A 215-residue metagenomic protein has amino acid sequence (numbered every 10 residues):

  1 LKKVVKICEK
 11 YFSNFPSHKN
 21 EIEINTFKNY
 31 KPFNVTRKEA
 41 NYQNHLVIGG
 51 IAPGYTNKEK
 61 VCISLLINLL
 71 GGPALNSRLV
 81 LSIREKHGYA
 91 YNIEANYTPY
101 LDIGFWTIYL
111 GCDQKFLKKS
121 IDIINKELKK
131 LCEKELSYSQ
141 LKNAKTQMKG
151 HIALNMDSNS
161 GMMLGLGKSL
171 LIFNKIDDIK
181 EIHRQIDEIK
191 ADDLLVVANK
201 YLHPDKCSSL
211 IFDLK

Functional and structural regions predicted by a protein language model:
L1-E23, T36, L46, P53 (+2 more regions): Charge-rich, well-structured scaffold segments of protease-associated domains
N25-K28, T56: Prokaryote-biased recognition of long, low-complexity C-terminal linker/tail segments that are poorly structured
F27-Y30, I108: Catalytic cores of enzymes that engage adenine nucleotides and/or redox cofactors via long glycine-rich, Lys/Arg/His
K31-Y42, G49, K58: Phosphate/diphosphate-binding glycine-rich loops and adjacent basic-rich segments that engage nucleotide
N44-L46, L65: A short acidic-to-branched-hydrophobic micro-motif
K58-G71, R78-I83: Active/ligand-binding-proximal structured segments within catalytic/core domains that scaffold catalytic residues
